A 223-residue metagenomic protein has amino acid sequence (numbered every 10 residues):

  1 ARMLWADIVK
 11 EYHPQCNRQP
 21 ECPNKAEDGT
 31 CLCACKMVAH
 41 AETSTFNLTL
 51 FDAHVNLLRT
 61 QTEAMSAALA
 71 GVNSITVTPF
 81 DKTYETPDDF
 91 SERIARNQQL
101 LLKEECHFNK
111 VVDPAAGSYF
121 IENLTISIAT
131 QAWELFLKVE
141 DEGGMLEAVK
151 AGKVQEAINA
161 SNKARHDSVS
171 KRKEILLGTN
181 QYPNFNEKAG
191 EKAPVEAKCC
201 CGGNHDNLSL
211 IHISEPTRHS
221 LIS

Functional and structural regions predicted by a protein language model:
A1, S44-L57, E85-A95, F120-L135 (+1 more regions): Short glycine/threonine-rich loop-to-helix capping motif typified by GTGT followed within a few residues by an Asp-Pro
A1-V55, L137: Gly/Pro-rich turn-and-neighbor structural signature
R2, A6-V9, L58, T62-S66 (+3 more regions): Short, well-ordered alpha-helical packing segments
A6-P14, S66-L69, N73, K103 (+1 more regions): Hydrophobic/aromatic-lined pockets within catalytic cores
H40-S44, T60, V77-F80, K103 (+3 more regions): Generic beta-strand/beta-sheet core signal
Q61-A116, F120-A132: Mobile "lid/hinge" segments at catalytic clefts and subdomain interfaces of large enzymes
N73, E105, E134-L210, S214: Intrinsic disorder at enzyme termini
I211-S223: Single conserved hydrophobic/aromatic residue that forms the stacking wall/gate of nucleotide- or nucleobase-binding
